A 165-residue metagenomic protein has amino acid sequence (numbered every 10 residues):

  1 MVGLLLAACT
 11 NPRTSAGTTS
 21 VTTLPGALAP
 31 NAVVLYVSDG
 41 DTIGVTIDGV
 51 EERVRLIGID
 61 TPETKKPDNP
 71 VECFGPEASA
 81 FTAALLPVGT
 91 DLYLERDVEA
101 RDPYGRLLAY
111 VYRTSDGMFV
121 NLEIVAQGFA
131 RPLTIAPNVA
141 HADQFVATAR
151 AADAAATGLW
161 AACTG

Functional and structural regions predicted by a protein language model:
V2-G165: Small beta-barrel nucleic-acid-binding modules, primarily SNase/OB-fold domains and secondarily Tudor-like barrels
